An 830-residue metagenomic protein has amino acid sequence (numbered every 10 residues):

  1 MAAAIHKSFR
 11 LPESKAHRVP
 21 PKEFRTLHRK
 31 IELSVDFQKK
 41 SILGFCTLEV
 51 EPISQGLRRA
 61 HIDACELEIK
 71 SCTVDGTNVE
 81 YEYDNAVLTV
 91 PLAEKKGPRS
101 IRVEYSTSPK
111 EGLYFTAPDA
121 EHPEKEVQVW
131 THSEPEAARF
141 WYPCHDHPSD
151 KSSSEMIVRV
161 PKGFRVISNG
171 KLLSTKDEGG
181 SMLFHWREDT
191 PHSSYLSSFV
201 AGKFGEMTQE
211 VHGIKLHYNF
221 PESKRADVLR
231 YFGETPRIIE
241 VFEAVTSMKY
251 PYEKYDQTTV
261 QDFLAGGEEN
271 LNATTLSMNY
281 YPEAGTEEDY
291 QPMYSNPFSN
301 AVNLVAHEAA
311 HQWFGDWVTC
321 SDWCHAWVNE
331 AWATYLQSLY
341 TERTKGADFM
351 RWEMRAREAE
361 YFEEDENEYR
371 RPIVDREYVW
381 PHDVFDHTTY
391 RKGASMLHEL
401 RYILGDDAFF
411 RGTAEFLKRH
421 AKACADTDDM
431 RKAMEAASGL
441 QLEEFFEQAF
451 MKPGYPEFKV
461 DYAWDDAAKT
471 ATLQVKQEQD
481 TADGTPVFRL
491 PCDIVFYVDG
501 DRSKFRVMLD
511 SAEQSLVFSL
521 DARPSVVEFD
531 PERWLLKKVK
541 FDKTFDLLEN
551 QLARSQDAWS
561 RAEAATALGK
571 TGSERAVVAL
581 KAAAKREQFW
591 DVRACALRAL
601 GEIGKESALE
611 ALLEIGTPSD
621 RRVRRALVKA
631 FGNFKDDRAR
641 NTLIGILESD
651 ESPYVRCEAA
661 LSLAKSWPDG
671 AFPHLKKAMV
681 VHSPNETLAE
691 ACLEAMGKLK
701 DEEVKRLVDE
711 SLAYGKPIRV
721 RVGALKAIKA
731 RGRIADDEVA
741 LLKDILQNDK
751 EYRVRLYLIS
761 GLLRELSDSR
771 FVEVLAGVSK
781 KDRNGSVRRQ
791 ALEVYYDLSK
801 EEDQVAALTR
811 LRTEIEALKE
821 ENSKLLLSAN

Functional and structural regions predicted by a protein language model:
M1-E253, N279, R376, D386-H387 (+6 more regions): Acidic/His-enriched low-complexity segments
A4, V160, R165, E222 (+5 more regions): Non-catalytic accessory/interaction domains
R58-E66, P491, V623, P653-V655: Surface-exposed, glycine/proline- and aromatic-rich loop segments on solvent-exposed faces across compartments
W186, H212, Y218-Q474: Hydrophobic alpha-helical and helix-loop surface patches within well-folded domains that function as non-catalytic
G267, T481-P486, S503-R506, L516-V517 (+8 more regions): Extended hydrophobic-aromatic, low-complexity segments
R533-K538, W559-S573, A582, D591-K605 (+13 more regions): Structural detector for internal amphipathic alpha-helices that build alpha-solenoid repeat scaffolds
L547-S555, A579-Q588, A611-S619, T642-D650 (+4 more regions): Alpha-solenoid HEAT/Armadillo-like helical repeat scaffolds in large eukaryotic proteins
D797-N830: Long, leucine- and charge-enriched amphipathic alpha-helices that form heptad-repeat coiled-coil/leucine-zipper-like
